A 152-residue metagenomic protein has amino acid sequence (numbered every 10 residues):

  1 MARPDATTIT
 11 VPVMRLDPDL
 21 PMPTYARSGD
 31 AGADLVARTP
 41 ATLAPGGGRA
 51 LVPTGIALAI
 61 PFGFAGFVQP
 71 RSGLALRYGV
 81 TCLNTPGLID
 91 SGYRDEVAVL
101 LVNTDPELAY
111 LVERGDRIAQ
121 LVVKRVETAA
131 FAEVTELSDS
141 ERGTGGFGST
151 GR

Functional and structural regions predicted by a protein language model:
M1-R152: DUTPase catalytic domain/fold
